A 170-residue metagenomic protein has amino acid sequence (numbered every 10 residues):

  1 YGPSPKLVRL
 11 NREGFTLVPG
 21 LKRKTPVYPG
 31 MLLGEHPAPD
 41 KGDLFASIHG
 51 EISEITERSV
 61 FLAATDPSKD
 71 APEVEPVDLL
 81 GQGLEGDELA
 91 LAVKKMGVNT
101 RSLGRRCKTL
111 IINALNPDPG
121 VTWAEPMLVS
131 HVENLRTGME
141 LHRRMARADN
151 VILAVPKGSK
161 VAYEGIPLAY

Functional and structural regions predicted by a protein language model:
Y1-G20, E35: N-terminal, Lys/Arg-enriched amphipathic/low-complexity engagement segments that precede the first folded domain
K24-L33: A structural signal for short beta-strand/turn segments enriched in small hydrophobics and glycine
K41-I48: Short coil-to-beta-strand transition motifs
A46, T56-Y170: Buried, small/hydrophobic-residue-enriched core segments of structured protein domains
G50-I52: Conserved hydrophobic positions within beta-strands
